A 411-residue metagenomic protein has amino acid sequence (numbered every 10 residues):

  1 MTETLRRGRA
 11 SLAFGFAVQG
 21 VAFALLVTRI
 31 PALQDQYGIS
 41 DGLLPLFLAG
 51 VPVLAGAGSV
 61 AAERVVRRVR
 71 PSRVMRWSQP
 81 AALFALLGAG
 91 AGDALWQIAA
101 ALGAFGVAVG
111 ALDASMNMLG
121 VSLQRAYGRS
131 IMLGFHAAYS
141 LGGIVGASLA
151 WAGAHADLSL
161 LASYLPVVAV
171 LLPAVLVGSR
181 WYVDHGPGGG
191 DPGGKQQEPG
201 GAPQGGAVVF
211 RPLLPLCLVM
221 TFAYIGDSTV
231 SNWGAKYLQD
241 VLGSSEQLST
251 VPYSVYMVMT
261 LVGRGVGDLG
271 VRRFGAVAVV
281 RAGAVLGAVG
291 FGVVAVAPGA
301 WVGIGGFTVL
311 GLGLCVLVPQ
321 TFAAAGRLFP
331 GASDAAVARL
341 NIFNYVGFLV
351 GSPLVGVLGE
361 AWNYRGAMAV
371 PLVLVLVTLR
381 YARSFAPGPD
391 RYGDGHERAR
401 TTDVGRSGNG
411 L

Functional and structural regions predicted by a protein language model:
T28-G42, N232-L248: Short amphipathic helix-loop junctions that connect adjacent transmembrane helices in Major Facilitator Superfamily/SLC
L33-Q34, V65-V66, A152-D157, L238-Q239 (+3 more regions): Interfacial helix-cap and linker-helix signal at transmembrane-aqueous boundaries of multi-pass secondary transporters
G38, R70, A91-W96, G243 (+2 more regions): Helix-breaking motifs and short loop linkers at transmembrane-helix boundaries and internal kinks in secondary membrane
A57-G92, W96: Conserved MFS/SLC helix-loop-helix module at the cytosolic interface between two early adjacent transmembrane helices
G58-P71, A154, G263-A276, G359-E360: Helix-to-loop junctions at the C-terminal end of transmembrane segments in multipass secondary transporters
R73-L87, V168, A278-V293: Structural signature of the two symmetry-related core transmembrane helices
A111-R125, V316-F329: Intracellular juxtamembrane helix-capping segments at the cytosolic ends of symmetry-related transmembrane helices
F135-G186: Helix-loop-helix hairpin linking two adjacent transmembrane segments in secondary transporters
